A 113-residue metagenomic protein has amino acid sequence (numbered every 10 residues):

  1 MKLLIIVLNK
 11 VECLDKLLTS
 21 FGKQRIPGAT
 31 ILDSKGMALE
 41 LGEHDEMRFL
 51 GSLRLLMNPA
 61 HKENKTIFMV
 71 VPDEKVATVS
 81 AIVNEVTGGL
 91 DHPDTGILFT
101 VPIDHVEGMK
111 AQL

Functional and structural regions predicted by a protein language model:
M1-L113: Positively charged, small/polar-rich N-terminal and surface patches that mediate targeting and assembly and bind
